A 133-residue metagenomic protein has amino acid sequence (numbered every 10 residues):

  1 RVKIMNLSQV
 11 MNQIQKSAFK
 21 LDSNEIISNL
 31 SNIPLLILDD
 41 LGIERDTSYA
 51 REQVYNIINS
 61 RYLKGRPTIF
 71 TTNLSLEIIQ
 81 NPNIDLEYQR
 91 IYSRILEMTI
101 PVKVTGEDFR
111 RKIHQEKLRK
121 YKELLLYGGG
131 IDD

Functional and structural regions predicted by a protein language model:
R1-L35, R45-S48, E52: Short glycine-rich substrate-engagement loop in P-loop NTPases that contacts/grips substrate
N12-S17, I43-D133: Replace "adjacent to P-loop NTPase cores in ATP/GTP-dependent enzymes" with "adjacent to NTP-binding cores
